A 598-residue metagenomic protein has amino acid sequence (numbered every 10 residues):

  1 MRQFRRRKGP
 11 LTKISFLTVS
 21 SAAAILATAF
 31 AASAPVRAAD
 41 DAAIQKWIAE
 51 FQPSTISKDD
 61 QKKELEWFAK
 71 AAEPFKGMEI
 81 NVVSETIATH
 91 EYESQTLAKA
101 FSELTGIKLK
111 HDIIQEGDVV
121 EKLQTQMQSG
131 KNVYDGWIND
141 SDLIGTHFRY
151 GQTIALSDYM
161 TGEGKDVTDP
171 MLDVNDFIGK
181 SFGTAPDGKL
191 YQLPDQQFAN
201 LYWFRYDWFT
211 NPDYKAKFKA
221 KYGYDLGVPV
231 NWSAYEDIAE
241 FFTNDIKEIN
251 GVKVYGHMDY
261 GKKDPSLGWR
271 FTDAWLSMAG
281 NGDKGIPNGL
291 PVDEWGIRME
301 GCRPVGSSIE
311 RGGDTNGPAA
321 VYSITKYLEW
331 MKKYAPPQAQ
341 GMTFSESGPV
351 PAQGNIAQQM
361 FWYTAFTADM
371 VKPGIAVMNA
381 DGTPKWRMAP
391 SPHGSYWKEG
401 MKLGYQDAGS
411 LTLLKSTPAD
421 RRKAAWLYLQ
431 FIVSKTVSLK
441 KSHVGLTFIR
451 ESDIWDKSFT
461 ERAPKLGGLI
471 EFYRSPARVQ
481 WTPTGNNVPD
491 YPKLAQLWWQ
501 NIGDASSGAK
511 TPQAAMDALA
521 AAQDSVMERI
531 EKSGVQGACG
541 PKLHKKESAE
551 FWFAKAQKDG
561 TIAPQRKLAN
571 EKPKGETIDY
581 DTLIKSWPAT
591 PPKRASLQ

Functional and structural regions predicted by a protein language model:
A39-P74, S141-L201, K385-S391, I562-L583 (+1 more regions): Hinge/lid segment of periplasmic solute-binding proteins
E64-A71, A88-K108, W203, D207 (+1 more regions): Short, polar/charged alpha-helical segment
L65-W67, E79, T383-H393, H443-S506 (+3 more regions): Long, aromatic- and glycine/proline-rich binding clefts that accommodate carbohydrate-like moieties
K99-F177, N211-D213, K217-K219, V350 (+2 more regions): Extracytoplasmic "Venus flytrap"/periplasmic binding protein-like
I114-K122, V230-A234, Q338-Q353: Short helix-initiation/N-cap motifs at beta->coil->alpha
S141-T161, F177-Y224, E236, D259-S307 (+2 more regions): Periplasmic solute-binding protein
T184, K332-P337, I356, G374-I454 (+3 more regions): Extracytoplasmic/periplasmic substrate-recognition and gating elements
A234-E240, S277-G341, S391: Glycine-centered hinge/linker elements that transmit conformational signals in sensory and ligand-binding systems
